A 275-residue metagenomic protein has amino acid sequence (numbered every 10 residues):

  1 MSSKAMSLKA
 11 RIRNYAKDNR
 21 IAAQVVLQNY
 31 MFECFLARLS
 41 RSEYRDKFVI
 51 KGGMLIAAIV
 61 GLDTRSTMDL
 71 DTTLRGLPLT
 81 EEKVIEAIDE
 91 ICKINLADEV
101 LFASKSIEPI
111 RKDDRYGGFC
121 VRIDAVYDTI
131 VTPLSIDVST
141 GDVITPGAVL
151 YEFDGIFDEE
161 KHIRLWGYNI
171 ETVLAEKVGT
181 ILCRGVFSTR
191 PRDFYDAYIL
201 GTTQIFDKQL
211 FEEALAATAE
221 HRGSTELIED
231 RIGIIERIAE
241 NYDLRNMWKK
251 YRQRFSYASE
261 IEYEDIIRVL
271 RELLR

Functional and structural regions predicted by a protein language model:
M1-F48, A57-S66, L70-R275: Structured mid-to-C-terminal alpha-helical surface segments
